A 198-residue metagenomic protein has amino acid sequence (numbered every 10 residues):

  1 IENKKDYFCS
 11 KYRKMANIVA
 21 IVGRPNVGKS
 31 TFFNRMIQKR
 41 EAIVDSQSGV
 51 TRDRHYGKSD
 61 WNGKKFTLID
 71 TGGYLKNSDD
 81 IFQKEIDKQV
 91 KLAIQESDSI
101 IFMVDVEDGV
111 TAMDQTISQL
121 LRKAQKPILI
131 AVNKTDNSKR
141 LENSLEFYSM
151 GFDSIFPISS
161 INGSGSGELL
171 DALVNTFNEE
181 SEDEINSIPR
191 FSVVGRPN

Functional and structural regions predicted by a protein language model:
I1-K14: Short, Lys/Arg-enriched N-terminal segments with co-localized hydrophobic residues within the first ~10-30 amino acids
R13, K88, Q95, Q119-K123 (+2 more regions): Switch/coupling subdomain of P-loop NTPase systems
M15-D80, F177-N198: Conserved G1/Walker A P-loop phosphate-binding module
N17, E96-S99, A124-I128, G151-S154 (+1 more regions): Short glycine-/polar-rich loops that comprise or flank the Walker A/P-loop and associated switch/sensor motifs
I21, F102, I130-V132: Structural beta-sheet core signal
V50-D53, F66, T71-L120, S138-E142: Switch II of P-loop NTPase G domains
M113-P127, V132-N133: P-loop/Walker A phosphate-binding loop and immediately adjacent motor/lid segment at beta-alpha junctions
K126-L129, T135-I185: Canonical P-loop GTPase G-domain recognition
